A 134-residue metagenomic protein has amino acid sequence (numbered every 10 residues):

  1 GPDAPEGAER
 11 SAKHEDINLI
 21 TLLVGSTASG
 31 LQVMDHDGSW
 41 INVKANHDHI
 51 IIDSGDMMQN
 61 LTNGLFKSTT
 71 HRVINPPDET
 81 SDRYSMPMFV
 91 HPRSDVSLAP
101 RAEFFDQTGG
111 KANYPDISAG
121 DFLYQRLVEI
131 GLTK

Functional and structural regions predicted by a protein language model:
G1-K134: C-terminal flanking tails of non-heme Fe-dependent oxygenases
